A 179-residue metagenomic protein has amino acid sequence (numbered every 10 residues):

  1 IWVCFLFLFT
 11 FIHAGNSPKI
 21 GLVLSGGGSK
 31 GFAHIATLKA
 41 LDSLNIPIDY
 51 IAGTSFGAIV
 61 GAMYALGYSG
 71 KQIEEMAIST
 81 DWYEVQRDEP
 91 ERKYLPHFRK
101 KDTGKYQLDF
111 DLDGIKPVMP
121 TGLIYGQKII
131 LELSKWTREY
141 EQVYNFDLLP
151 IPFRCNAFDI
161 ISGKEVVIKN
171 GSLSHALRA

Functional and structural regions predicted by a protein language model:
I1-P18: Bacterial Sec-dependent N-terminal signal peptides
H13-T54, A62-A179: Patatin-like phospholipase
